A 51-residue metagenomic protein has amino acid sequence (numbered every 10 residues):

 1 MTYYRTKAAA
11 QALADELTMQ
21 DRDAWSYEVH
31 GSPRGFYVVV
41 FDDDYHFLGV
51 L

Functional and structural regions predicted by a protein language model:
M1-W25, V50-L51: A short, charged, amphipathic alpha-helix used as a generic interaction element across diverse proteins
S26-L51: Short aromatic-glycine-(Arg/Gly/Cys) micro-motifs in beta-strand/loop hairpins
